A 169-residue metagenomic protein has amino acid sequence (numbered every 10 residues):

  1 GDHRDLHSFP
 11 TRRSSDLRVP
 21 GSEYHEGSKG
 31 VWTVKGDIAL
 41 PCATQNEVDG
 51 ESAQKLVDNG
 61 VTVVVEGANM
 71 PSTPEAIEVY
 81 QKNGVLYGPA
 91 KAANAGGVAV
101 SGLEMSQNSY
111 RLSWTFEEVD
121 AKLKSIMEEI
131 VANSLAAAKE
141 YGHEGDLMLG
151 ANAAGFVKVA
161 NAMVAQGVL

Functional and structural regions predicted by a protein language model:
G1-H3, H7-S14: Short, small-residue-biased leader/transition segments that mark boundaries at the very start of proteins
R4-H7, Y24, G30, V79 (+1 more regions): Polar low-complexity intrinsically disordered regions enriched in Ser/Thr and small residues
R12-I38: C-terminal amphipathic alpha-helical segment
E26-G36, E47-V63: Rossmann-fold NAD(P) dinucleotide-binding segment
L40-C42, G67: Short, well-ordered coil/turn residues at beta-beta hairpins and beta-strand->alpha-helix junctions within
A43-E51, P71-P74: Beta-loop-alpha module in the N-terminal Rossmann-like domain of NAD(P)-dependent dehydrogenases, especially those
V57-L169: Adenosine-phosphate binding glycine-rich loop
